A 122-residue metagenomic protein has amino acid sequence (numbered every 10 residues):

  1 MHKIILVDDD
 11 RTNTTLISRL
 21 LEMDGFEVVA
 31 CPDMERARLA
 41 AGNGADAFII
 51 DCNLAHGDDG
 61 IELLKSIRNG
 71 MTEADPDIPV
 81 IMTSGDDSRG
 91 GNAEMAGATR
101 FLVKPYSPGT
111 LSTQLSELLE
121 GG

Functional and structural regions predicted by a protein language model:
D10-T14, H56, R89: Short acidic/polar segment at the start of the alpha1 helix of CheY-like receiver
R11-V29: Two-component/phosphorelay signaling modules centered on CheY-like receiver
A30-A47, A55: Acidic, metal-coordinating helix/loop segments flanking the phosphotransfer/catalytic sites of two-component signaling
D46, T72-P79: His-Asp phosphorelay/catalytic-motif detector in bacterial-type signaling
D59-D75: Short amphipathic alpha-helix used as the core "switch/output" element in two-component signaling
E62, G85-V103: Alpha4 helix (beta4-alpha4-beta5 surface) of REC/receiver domains from two-component response regulators
I81-T83: Hydrophobic/aromatic residues positioned on beta-strands within the core alpha/beta folds
Y106-L115: C-terminal output helix
